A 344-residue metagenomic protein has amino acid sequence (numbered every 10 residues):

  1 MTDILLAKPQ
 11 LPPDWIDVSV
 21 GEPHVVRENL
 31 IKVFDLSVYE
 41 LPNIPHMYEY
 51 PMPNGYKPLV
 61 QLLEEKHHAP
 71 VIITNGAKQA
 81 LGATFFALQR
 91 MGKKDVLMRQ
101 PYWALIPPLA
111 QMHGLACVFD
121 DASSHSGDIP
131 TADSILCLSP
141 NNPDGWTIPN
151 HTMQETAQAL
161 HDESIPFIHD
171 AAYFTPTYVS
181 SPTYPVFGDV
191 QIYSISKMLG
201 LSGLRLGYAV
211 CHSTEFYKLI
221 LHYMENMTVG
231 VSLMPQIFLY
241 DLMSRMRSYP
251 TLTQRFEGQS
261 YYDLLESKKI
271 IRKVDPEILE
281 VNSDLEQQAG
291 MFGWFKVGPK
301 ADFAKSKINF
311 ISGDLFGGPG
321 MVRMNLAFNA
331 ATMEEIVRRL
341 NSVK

Functional and structural regions predicted by a protein language model:
M1-P53, E163-I165: N-terminal "arm"/small-domain region of PLP-dependent enzymes with the aminotransferase-like
G21-V26, K78-A80, W103-A104, P140-D144 (+7 more regions): Short, solvent-exposed loop/turn segments at secondary-structure junctions
N43-S164, I168, F174-V190, M333: Conserved core of the PLP fold type I
E65, A69, P149, A304-F310 (+1 more regions): PLP-dependent enzyme catalytic core of the Aspartate aminotransferase-like
Y102, Y240, T253-V297, G317-G320: Conserved glycine-rich beta-strand-loop-beta hairpin in the small C-terminal domain of fold type I
V190-Y261: Conserved core segment of the aminotransferase class I/II
